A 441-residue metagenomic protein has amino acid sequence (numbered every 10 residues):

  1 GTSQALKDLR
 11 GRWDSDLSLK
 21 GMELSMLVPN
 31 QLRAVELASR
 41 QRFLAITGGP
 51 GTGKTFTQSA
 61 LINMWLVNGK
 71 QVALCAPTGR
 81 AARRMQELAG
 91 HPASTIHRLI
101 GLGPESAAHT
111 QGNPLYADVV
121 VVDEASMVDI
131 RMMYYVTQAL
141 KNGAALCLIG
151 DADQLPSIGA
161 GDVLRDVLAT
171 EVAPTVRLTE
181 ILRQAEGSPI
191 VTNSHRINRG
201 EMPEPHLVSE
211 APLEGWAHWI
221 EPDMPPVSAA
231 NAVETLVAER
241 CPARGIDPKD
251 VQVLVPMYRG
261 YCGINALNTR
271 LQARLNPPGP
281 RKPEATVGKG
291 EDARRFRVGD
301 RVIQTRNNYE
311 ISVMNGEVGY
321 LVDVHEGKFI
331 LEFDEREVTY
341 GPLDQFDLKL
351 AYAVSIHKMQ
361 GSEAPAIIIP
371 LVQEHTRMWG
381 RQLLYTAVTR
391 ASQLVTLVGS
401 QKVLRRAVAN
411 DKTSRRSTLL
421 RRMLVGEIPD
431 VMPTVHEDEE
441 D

Functional and structural regions predicted by a protein language model:
G1-G21, R33-L37, A152-I311, F329 (+1 more regions): Conserved helicase motor core of P-loop NTPases
L27, L74, V121, V253 (+1 more regions): Conserved SAM-binding loop
L32-V35, S39-S209: ASCE P-loop NTPase helicase motor core
N63, A89-H91, V136-Q138, N268-A273 (+2 more regions): Short, solvent-exposed amphipathic alpha-helical segments in soluble enzyme and RNA/protein-processing domains
A82-R83, P156, Y261-G263, V403-A407: Short, charged/polar "capping" segments at the starts of alpha-helices and the immediately preceding loops
D118, V251, P365: Conserved acidic residues
K141, R297-V298, M314, M359: Residue-level recognition of short, solvent-exposed, well-ordered loop/turn junctions that link secondary-structure
R199, Q304, E317-D441: C-terminal accessory regions
